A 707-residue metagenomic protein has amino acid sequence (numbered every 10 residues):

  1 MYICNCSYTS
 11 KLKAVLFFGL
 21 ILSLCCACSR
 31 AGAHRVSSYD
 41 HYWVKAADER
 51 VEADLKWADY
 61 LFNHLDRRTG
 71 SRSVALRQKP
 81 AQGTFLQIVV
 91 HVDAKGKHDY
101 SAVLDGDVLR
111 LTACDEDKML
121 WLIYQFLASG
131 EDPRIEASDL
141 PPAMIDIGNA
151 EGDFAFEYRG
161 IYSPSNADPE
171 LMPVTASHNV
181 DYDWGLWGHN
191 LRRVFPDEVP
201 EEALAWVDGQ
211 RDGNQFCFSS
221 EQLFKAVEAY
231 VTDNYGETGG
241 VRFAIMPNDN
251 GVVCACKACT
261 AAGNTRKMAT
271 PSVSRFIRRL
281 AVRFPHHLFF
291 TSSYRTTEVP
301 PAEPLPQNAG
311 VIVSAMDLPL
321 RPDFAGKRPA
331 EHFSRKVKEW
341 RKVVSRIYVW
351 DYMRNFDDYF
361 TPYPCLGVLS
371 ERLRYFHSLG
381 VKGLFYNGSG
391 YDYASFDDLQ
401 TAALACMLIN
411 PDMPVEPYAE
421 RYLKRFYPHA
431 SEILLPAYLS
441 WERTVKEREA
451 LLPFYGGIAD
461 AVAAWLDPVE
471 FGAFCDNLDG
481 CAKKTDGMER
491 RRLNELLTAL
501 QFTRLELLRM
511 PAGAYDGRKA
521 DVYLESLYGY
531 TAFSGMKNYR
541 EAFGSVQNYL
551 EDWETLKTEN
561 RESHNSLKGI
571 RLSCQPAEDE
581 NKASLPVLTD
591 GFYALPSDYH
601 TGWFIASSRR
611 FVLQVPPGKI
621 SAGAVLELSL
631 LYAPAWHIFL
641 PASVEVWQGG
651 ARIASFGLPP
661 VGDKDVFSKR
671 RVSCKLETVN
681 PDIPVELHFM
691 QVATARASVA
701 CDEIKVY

Functional and structural regions predicted by a protein language model:
H34-K45, E52, W57-Y60, H64 (+7 more regions): Feature activates predominantly on carbohydrate-active enzymes
V74-K97: Short, well-ordered secondary-structure micro-motifs within conserved domains or adaptor modules
Q222-L223, E331-A430, P436: Structured mid-domain segments that build the active-site/substrate or prosthetic-cofactor binding neighborhood
L408-F592: Catalytic domains of carbohydrate-active enzymes that cleave complex glycans
T555-G623, S629-L640, P659-F667, R696-Y707: Disordered, acidic Ser/Thr/Pro-rich linker "stalks" and the adjacent N-terminal cap of the next globular domain
H637-A651: Short, surface-exposed beta-strand/strand-loop-strand elements in extracellular ectodomains
I653-E677: Extracellular carbohydrate recognition and processing domains and analogous Trp-centered ligand-binding platforms
H688-A695: Short beta-strand-plus-loop segments that form exposed binding edges in beta-rich domains
